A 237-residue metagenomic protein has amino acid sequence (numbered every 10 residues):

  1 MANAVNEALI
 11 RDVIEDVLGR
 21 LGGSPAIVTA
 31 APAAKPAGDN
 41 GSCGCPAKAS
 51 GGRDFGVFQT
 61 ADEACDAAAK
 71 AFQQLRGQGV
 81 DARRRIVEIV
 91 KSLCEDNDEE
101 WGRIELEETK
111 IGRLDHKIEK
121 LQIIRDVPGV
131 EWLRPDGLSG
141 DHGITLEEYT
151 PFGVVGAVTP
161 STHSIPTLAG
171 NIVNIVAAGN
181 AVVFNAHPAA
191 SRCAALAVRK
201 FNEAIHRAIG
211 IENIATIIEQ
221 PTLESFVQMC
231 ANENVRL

Functional and structural regions predicted by a protein language model:
A2-L9, V13-L146, N174: N-terminal Rossmann-like NAD(P)+-binding subdomain of aldehyde/semialdehyde dehydrogenases
P135-L237: Rossmann-like NAD(P) dinucleotide-binding subdomain of oxidoreductase/dehydrogenase enzymes
